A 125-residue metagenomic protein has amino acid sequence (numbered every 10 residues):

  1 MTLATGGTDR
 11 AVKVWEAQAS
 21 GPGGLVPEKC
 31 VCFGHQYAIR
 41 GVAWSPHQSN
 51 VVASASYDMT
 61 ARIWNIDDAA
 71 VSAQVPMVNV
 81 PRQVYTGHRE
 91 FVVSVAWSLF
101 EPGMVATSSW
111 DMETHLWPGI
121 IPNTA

Functional and structural regions predicted by a protein language model:
M1, V42-S49, A96-P102: Loop/turn segments within WD40 beta-propeller blades
G6-D9, S54-D58, T107-D111: Conserved strand-to-loop turn within each blade of WD40 beta-propeller repeats
V12-A17, A61-I66, T114-G119: WD40-repeat beta-propellers
S20-E28, A70-P81, N123-A125: Beta-strand initiation motifs
C32-I39, Y85-V92: WD40/WD-repeat beta-propeller blade N-cap
Y37-V71: Loop/turn-rich, solvent-exposed surfaces of beta-rich toroidal or solenoidal domains
A96-T124: Blade-level signature of beta-propeller repeat domains, shared across WD40, Kelch, NHL, RCC1 and BNR/Asp-box propellers
